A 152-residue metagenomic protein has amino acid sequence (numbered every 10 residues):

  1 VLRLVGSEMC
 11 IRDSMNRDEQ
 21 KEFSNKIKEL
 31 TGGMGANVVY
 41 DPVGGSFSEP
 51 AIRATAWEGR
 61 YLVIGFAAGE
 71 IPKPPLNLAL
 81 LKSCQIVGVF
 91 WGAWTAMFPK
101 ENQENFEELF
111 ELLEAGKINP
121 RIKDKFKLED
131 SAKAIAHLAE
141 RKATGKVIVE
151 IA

Functional and structural regions predicted by a protein language model:
V1-G6, C10-I11: Single conserved hydrophobic/aromatic residue that forms the stacking wall/gate of nucleotide- or nucleobase-binding
V5-G6, G35, A54, L81: Alpha-helix C-terminal capping/helix-to-coil transition sites in glycosyltransferase folds
R12-D18, K125-E129: Short acidic-hydrophobic, aromatic-tinged amphipathic segments that line or gate anion-handling sites
Q20-G33: Short amphipathic alpha-helix with an adjacent loop that forms part of the alpha/beta core around
G33, F110, A115-D124, A132-A152: C-terminal capping/lid region of NAD(P)-dependent oxidoreductase domains
V39-Y40: N-terminal Rossmann-like NAD(P) cofactor-binding module of classical short-chain dehydrogenase/reductase
S46-I118, E150-A152: Glycine-rich phosphate-binding loop and adjacent beta-alpha segment of Rossmann(oid) nucleotide-cofactor-binding
